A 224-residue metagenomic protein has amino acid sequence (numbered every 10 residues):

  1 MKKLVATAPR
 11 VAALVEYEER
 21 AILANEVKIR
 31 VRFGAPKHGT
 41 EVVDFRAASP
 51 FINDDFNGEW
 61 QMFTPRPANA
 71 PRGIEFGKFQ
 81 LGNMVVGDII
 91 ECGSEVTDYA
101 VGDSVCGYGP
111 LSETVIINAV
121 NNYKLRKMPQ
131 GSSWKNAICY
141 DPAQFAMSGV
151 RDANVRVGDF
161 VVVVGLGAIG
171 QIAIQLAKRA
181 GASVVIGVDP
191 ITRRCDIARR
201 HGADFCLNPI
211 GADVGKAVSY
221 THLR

Functional and structural regions predicted by a protein language model:
M1-G73: Short N-terminal strand-loop motif that marks the start of NAD(P)H/FAD-dependent oxidoreductase cofactor-binding domains
A8, R32, C92-S94, P110-L111 (+1 more regions): Short, surface-exposed secondary-structure boundary micro-motifs
N69-G109: A glycine-/small-residue-rich N-terminal strand-loop-strand element that serves as the cofactor-binding glycine loop
G109-N121: A structural motif shared across PLP-dependent enzymes of the aminotransferase-like
S133-A212, K216: Mid-domain Rossmann-like dinucleotide-binding core that forms the NAD(H)/NADP(H) cofactor-binding site
T221-R224: Conserved small/polar residues in nucleotide/adenosyl-binding loops
